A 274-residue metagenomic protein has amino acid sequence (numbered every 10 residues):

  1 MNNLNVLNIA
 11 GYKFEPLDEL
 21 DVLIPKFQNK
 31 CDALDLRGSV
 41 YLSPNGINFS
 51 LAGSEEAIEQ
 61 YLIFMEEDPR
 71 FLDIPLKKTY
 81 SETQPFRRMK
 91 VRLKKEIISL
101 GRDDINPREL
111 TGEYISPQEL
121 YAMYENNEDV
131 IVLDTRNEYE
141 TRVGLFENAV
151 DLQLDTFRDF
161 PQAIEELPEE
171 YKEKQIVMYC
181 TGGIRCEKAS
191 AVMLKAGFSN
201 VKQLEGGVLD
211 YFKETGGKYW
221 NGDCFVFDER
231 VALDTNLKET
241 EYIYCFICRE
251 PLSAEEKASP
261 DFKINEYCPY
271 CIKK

Functional and structural regions predicted by a protein language model:
N2-E113, N137-Q175, I184-K274: Rhodanese-like catalytic fold shared by cysteine-dependent sulfurtransferases and DSP/PTP-type phosphatases
L110-N126: Internal catalytic-core helix/loop-beta-alpha segment that presents or stabilizes conserved functional determinants
V132-D134: Structural scaffold elements adjacent to functional motifs in cytosolic proteins
T181: Aromatic-flanked redox-active Cys/Sec active sites in thiol-based oxidoreductases, especially the WC-centered
